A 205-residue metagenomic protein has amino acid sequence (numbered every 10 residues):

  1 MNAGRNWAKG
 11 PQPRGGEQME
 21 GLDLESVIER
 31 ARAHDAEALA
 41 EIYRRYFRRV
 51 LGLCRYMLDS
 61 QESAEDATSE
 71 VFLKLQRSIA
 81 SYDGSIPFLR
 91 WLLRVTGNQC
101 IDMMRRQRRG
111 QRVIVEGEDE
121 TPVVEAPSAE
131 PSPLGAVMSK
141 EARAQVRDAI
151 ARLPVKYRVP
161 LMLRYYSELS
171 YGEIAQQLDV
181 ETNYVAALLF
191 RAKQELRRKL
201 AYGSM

Functional and structural regions predicted by a protein language model:
M1-S26: Extreme N-terminal regulatory/targeting segments of RNA polymerase sigma factors
P13-G16, R30-E41, L51-E70, T182 (+1 more regions): Short, charged helix-capping/linker segments at alpha-helix termini
E17-L24, G110-S139, R143: Internal acidic/polar
R32-A33, D59, E70-P87, R106-R108: Sigma70-family region 2
R45-R48, Y56-D59, M162-L169: Short helix-capping/turn signature of helix-turn-helix
D66-L73, I86-N98, A187: Structural recognition of an alpha-helix C-terminal capping motif at a helix-to-coil junction
A80-G84, R94-V115, S139, L200: Arg/Lys-rich amphipathic alpha helix in sigma70-family domain 2
I101, Q145-V146, Y157, L163-Y166 (+2 more regions): DNA-recognition helix of helix-turn-helix
